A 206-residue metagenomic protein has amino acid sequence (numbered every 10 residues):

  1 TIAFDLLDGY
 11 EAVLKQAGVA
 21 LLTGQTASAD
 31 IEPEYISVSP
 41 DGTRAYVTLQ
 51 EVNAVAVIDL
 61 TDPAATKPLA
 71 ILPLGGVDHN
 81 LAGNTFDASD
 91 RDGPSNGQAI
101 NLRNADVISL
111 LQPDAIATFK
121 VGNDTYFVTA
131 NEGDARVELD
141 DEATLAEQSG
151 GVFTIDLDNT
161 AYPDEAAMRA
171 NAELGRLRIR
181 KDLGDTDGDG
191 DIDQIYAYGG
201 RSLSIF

Functional and structural regions predicted by a protein language model:
T1-F206: Beta-sheet-rich non-transmembrane sensory/scaffold domains
